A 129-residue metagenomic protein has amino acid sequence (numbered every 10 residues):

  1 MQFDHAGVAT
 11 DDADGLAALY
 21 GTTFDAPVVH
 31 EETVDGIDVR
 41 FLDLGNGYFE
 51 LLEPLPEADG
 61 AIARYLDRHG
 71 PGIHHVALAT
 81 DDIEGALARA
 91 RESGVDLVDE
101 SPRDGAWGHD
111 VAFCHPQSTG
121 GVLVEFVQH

Functional and structural regions predicted by a protein language model:
M1-A17, I73-V76: N-terminal beta-strand motif that seeds the catalytic metal site of vicinal oxygen chelate
V8-Y48, G105-G108, C114: Core segments of cupin and vicinal oxygen chelate
Y48-E50, L123: Short hydrophobic-acidic sequence motifs that mark active-site Asp/Glu residues
A58-A63: A short, acidic/glycine-rich surface segment
R64-D99: Mid-chain, well-packed structural core segment of small domains
L87-H129: Vicinal oxygen chelate
